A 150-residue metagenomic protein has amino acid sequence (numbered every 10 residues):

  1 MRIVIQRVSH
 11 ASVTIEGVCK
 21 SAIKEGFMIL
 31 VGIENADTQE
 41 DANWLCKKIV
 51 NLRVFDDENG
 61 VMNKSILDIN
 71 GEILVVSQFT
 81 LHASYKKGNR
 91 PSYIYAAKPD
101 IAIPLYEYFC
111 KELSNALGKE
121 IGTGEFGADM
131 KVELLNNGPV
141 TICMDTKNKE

Functional and structural regions predicted by a protein language model:
M1-N89, I103-E150: N-terminal, polar/charged subdomain of small-to-medium soluble alpha/beta proteins
G88-A96: Short hinge/gating elements
A96-P104: A short acidic, glycine-rich active-site loop that binds or catalyzes chemistry on phosphate/adenosine moieties
